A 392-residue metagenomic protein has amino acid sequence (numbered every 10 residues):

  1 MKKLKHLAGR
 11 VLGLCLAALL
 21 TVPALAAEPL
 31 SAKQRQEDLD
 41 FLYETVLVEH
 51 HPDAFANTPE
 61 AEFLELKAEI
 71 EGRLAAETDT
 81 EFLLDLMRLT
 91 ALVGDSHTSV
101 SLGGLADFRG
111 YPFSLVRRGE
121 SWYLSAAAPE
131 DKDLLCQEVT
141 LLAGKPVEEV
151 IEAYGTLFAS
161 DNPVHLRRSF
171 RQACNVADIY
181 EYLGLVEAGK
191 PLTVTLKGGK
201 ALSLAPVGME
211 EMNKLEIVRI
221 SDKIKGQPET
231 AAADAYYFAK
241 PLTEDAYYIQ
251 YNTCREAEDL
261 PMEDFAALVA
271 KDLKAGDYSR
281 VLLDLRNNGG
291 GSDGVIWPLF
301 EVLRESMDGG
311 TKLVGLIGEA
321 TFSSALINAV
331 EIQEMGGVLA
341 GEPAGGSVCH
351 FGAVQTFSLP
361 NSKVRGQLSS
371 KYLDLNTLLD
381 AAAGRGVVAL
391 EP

Functional and structural regions predicted by a protein language model:
M1-P29: Gram-positive cell-envelope targeting signals
K3, P146, G208, E391-P392: Short, solvent-exposed coil/turn linker segments
L7, V11, L142, K197 (+2 more regions): Intrinsically disordered, low-complexity segments enriched in small/polar residues
L12-L14, E181-E187, P360: Short, surface-exposed loop and linker segments with low hydrophobicity and enrichment for Pro/Ser/Thr
C15, L20-T21, V139-L142, N376 (+1 more regions): Generic low-polarity alpha-helical segments
L25-R280, G309: Flexible, low-complexity junctional segments that flank or bridge functional domains
P29-Y43, G199, D234-P392: C-terminal "post-core" interaction segments
